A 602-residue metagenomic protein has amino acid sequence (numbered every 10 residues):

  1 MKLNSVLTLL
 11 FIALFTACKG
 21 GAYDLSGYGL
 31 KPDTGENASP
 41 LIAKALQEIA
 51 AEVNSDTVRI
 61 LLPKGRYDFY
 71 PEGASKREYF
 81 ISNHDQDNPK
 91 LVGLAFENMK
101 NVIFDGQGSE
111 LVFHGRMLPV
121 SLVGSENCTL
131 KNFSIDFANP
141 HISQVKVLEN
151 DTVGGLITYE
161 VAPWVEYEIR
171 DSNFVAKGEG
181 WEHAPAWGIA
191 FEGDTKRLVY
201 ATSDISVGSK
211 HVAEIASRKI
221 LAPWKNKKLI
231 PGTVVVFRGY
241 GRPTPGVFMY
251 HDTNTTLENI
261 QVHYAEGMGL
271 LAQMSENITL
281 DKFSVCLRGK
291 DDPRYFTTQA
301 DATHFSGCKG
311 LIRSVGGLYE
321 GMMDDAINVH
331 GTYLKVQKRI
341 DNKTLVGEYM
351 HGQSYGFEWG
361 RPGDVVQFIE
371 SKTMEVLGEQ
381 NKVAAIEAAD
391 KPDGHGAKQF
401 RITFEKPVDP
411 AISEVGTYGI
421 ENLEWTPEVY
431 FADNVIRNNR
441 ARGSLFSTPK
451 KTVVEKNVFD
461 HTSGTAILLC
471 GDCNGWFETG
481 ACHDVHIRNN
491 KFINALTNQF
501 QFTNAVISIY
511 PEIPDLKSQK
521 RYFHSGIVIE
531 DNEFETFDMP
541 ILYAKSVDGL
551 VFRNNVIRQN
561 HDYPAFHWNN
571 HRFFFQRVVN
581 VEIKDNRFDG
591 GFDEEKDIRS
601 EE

Functional and structural regions predicted by a protein language model:
L14-A22: Bacterial Sec-dependent signal peptides at the C-terminal "C-region" and cleavage site
L25-I60: Acidic Gly/Asp/Thr-rich repetitive segments characteristic of extracellular carbohydrate-active and adhesion proteins
A43, Q47-E52, D68-I103, V112-K131 (+11 more regions): Extracellular beta-strand-rich solenoid/capping regions of secreted or surface-exposed proteins that bind or remodel
V58, V92, K100-V102, S109 (+20 more regions): The right-handed parallel beta-helix/beta-solenoid scaffold, focusing on the short coil/turn and N-cap positions
F113, A162-G208, Y355-G394: Ser/Thr/Gly-rich low-complexity blocks that favor extended beta-strand/coil architectures
F113-P119, N139-S143, P243-G246, E266-A272 (+12 more regions): Short glycine/acidic-rich loop motifs that flank beta-strands on beta-rich extracellular proteins
L198-R242, L377-E379, E387-V429, R437: Small/polar beta-strand repeat architecture
